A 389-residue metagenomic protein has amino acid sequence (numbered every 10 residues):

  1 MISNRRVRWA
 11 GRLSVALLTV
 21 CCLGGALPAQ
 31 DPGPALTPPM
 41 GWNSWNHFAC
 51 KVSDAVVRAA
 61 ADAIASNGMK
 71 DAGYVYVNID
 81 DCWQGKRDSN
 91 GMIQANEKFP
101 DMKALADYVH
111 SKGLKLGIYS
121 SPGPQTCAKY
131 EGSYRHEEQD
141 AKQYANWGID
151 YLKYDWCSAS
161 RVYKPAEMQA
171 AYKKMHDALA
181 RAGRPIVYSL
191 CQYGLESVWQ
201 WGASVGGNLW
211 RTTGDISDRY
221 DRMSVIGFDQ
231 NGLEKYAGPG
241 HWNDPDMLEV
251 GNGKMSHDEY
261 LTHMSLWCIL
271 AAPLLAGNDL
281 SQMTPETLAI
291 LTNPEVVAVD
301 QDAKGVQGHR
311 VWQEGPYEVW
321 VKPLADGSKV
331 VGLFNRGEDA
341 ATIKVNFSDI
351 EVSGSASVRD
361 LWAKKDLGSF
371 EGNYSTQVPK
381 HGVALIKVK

Functional and structural regions predicted by a protein language model:
I2-V15: Bacterial N-terminal signal peptides that target proteins for export
R12-G24: Bacterial N-terminal signal peptides
P38-S44, G73-I79, K115-S120, D150-D155 (+7 more regions): Structural recognition of the beta-strand scaffold that forms the well-ordered cores of secreted hydrolase catalytic
A60, I64-K164: Aromatic-lined carbohydrate-binding/catalytic grooves of carbohydrate-active enzymes
L114-E131, H176, A180-S197: Aromatic-lined carbohydrate-recognition surfaces of secreted/lumenal glycan-active proteins
Q139, A180, R184-D279, D300: Glycan-recognition surfaces
W267-L270, L275-G277, Q313-V352, H381: Carbohydrate-binding surface patches
S369-K389: C-terminal beta-strand-rich structural cap/linker in extracellular carbohydrate-active enzymes
